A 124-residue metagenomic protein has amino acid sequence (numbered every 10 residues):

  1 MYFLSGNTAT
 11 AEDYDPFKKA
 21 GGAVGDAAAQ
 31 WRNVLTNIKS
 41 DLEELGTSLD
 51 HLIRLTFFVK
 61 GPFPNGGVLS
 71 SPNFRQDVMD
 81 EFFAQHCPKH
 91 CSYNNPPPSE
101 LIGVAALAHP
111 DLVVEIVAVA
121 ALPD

Functional and structural regions predicted by a protein language model:
M1-D124: Short, polar/acidic, helix-capping and beta-turn segments at strand->helix junctions that line the mouths
